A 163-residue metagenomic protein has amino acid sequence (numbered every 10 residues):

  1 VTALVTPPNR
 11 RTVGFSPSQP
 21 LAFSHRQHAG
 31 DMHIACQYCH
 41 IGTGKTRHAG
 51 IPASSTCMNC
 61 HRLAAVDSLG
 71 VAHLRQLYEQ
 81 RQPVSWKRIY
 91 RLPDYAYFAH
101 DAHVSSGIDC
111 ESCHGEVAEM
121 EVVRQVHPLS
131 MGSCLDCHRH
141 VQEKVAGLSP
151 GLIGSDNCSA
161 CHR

Functional and structural regions predicted by a protein language model:
V1-L4: Hydrophobic membrane-insertion alpha-helices, especially the h-region of bacterial N-terminal signal peptides
T6-G14: Blade/loop signatures of beta-propeller domains
P8, L77, R81, V122-S130: Extended interaction regions within the primary functional domain
G14-S16, R91: A generic structural signal for short, non-catalytic loop/turn and secondary-structure boundary residues
P17-G70, A96-R163: Sequence context surrounding c-type heme c attachment/ligation sites in exported
V71-Q76: Surface-exposed beta-loop interaction hotspot
Q80-H100: Alpha-helix-centered segments that form part of catalytic cores
